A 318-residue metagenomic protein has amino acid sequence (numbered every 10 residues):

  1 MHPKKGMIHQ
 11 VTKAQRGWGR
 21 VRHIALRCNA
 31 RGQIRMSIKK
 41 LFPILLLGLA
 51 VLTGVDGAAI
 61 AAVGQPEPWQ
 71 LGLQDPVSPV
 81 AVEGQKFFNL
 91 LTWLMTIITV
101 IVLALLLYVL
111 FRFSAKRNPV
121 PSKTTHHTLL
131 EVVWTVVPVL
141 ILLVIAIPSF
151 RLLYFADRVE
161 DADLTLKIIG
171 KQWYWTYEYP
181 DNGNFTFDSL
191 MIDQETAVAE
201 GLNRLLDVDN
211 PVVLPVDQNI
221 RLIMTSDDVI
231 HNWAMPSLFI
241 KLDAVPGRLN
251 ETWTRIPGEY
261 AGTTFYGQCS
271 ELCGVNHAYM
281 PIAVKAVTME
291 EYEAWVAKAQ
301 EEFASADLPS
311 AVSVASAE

Functional and structural regions predicted by a protein language model:
H2, G6-R16, V21-A62: N-terminal secretory/membrane targeting signals
L46, A50, T92-Y108, T135-P148: Hydrophobic alpha-helical transmembrane segments of multi-pass integral membrane proteins
A62-L90, F111-E318: Non-transmembrane, membrane-proximal soluble domains of secreted or membrane proteins
